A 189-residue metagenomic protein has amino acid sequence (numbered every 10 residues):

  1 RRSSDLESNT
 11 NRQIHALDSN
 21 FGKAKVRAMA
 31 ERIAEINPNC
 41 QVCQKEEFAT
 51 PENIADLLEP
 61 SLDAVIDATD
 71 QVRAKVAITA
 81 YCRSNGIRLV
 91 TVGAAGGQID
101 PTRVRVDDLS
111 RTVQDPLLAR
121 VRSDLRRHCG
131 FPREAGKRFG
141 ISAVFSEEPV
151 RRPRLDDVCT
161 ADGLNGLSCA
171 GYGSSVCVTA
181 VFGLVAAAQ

Functional and structural regions predicted by a protein language model:
R2-S3: Short, small-residue-biased leader/transition segments that mark boundaries at the very start of proteins
L6-N9, Q98-T102, R152-L155: Short acidic/His/Gly/Ser-rich catalytic and metal-binding motifs that mark active-site loops of diverse hydrolases
I14-S19, P60-L62, V106-R111: Short, hinge-like loop/turn segments at secondary-structure boundaries
A16-N39, T112-A119: N-terminal glycine-rich dinucleotide-binding loop that anchors FAD/FMN and/or NAD(P) in oxidoreductases
C43-K45, I66, V90, S142-V144: Hydrophobic/aromatic beta-strand patches that form the interior of the parallel beta-sheet core in alpha/beta enzyme
K45-I54: Conserved SAM/SAH-binding loop
P60-S61, Q71-A74, L89, R103 (+1 more regions): Glycine-rich phosphate/adenylate-binding loop
A64-D108, T112: ADP-ribose/adenylate-binding Rossmann-like module
